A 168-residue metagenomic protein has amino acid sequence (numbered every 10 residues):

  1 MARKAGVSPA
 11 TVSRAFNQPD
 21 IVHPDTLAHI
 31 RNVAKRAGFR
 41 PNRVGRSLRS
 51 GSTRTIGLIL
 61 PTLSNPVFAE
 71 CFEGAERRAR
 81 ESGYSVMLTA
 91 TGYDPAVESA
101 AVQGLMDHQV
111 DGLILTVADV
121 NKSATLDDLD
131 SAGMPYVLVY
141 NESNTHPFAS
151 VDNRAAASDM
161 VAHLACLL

Functional and structural regions predicted by a protein language model:
M1-R54: N-terminal helix-turn-helix DNA-binding module of bacterial transcription factors
I30, A75, A101, T125 (+1 more regions): Aromatic/hydrophobic pocket-lining residues that form π-stacking "cages" and hydrophobic walls in ligand
K35-E73, E81-Y84, G92-Y93, G104-D107: N-terminal helix-turn-helix/winged-helix DNA-binding helices and compositionally similar short basic alpha-helical
R36, G74-S85, M106, D130-V137 (+1 more regions): Bacterial carbohydrate/catabolite-sensing allosteric modules
P61-E70, L88-V97, D119, S123 (+1 more regions): Hinge/beta->alpha junction and helix N-cap segments in small-molecule ligand-binding domains
Q109-V117: Periplasmic-binding protein-like
T116-S123, N141-T145: Acidic, Gly/Pro-rich loop/turn segments at junctions of secondary structure
